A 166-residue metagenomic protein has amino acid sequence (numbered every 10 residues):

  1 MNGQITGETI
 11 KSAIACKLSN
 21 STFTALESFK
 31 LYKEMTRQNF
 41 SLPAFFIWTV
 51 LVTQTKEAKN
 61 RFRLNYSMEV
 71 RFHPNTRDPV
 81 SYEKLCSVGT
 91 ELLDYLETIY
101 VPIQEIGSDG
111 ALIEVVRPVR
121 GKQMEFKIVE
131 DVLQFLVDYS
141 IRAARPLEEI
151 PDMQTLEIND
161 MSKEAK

Functional and structural regions predicted by a protein language model:
M1-K30, T53-K166: Charged, amphipathic alpha-helical segments and their flanking helix caps
L31-L42: Short acidic low-complexity segments
L42-V50: A short, hydrophobic beta-strand-centered structural micro-motif
